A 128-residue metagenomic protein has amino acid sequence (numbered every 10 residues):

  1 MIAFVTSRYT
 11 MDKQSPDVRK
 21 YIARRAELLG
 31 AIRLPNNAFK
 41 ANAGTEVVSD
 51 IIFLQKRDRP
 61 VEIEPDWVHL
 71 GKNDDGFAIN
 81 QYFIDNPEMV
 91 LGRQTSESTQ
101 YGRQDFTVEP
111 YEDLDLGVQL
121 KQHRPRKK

Functional and structural regions predicted by a protein language model:
A3-K128: A conserved structural/catalytic subdomain of Rossmann-like adenosyl-cofactor enzymes
